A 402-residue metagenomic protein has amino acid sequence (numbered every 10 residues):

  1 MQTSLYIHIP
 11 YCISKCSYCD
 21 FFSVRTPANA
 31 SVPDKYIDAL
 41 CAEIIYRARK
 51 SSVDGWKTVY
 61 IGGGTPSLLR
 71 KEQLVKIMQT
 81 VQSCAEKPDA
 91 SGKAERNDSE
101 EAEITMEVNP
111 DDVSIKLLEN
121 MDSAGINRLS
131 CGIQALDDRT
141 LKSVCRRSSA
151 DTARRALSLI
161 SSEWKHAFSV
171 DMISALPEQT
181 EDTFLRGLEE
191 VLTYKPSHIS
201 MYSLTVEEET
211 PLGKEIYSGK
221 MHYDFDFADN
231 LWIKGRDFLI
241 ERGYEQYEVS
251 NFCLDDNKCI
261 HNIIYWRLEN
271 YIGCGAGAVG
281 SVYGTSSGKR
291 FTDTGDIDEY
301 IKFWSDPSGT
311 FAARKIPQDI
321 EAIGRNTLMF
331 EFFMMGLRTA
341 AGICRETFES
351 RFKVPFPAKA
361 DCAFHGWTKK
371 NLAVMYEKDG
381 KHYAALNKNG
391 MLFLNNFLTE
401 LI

Functional and structural regions predicted by a protein language model:
M1-Y6, S52-D54, F393-N396: N-terminal [4Fe-4S]-dependent radical SAM core
Q2, S23-K50, G55-V354: C-terminal scaffold of the Radical SAM
P10-S23: Local cysteine-cluster metal-coordination motifs and their immediate loop/turn environment, predominantly Fe-S cluster
V354-T368: Short amphipathic alpha-helical interaction segments
T368-K378: A short, conserved structural fragment
K381-N387: Minor-groove-contacting beta-hairpin "wing" of winged helix-turn-helix DNA-binding domains
K388-I402: Short, amphipathic alpha-helical interaction segments positioned at domain boundaries
